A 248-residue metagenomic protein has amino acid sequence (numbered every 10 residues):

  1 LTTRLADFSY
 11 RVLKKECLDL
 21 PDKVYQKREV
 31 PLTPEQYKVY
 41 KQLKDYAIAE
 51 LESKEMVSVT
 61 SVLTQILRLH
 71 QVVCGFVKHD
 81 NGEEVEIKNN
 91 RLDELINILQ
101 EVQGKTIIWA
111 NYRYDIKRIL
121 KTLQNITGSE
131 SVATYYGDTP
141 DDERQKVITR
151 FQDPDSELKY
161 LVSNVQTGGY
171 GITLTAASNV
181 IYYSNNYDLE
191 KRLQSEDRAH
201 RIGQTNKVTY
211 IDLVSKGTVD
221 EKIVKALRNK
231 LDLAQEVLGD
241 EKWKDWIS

Functional and structural regions predicted by a protein language model:
L1-E84, K88-G104, Y210, L227-N229: Inter-lobe coupling linker of SF2 helicases/translocases
K23-Y25, G128-S131, T175-N179, Q204-Y210: Short glycine-/polar-rich loops that comprise or flank the Walker A/P-loop and associated switch/sensor motifs
R28-V30, Y135, Y183, L213: Hydrophobic residues at beta-strand termini and immediately following loops that shape nucleotide-binding pockets
P34-Y37, R113-D115, P140, T167-G169 (+3 more regions): Conserved nucleotide-binding/hydrolysis micro-motifs of P-loop NTPases
Q100-E101, R150-D155, I172-L174: Conserved catalytic network of the ASCE P-loop NTPase/AAA+ motor domain
I107-W109, K117-L120, T127-G168: Conserved helicase ATPase core of P-loop NTP-dependent helicases/translocases
I116-L120, Q145, K159-S184, D188-K207: SF2 helicase motor core recognition
Y187-S248: A conserved SF2-helicase RecA2
